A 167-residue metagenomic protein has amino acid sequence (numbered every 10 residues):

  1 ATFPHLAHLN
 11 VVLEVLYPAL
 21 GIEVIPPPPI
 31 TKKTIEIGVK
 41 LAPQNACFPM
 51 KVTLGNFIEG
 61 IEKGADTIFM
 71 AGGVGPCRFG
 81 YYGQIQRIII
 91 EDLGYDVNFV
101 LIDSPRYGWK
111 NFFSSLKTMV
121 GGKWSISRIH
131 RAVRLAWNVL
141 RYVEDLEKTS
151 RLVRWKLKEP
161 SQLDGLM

Functional and structural regions predicted by a protein language model:
A1-M167: An N-terminal assembly and electron-transfer interface module characteristic of large anaerobic redox and radical
